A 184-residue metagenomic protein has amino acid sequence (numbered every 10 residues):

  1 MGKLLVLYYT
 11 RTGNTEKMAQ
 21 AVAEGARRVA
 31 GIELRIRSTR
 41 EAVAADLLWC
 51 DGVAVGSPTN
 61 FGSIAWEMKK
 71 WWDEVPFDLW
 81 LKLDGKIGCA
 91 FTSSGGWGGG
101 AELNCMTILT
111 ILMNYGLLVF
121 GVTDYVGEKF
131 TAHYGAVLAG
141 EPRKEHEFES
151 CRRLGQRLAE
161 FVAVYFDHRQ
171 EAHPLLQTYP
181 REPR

Functional and structural regions predicted by a protein language model:
G2-V29: N-terminal beta1-alpha1 ligand-phosphate binding loop
K3, E33, I87: Residues at the starts of beta-strands that form the adenosine-phosphate
V6, K17-M18, R35, D46-L48: Amphipathic alpha-helical hairpins
L7-Y9, R37, F91: Short hydrophobic segments within beta-strands
G25-I32, D78-K82: Short helix-capping segments at alpha-helix termini
G31-V43: A short beta-strand-loop structural module common to alpha/beta enzyme folds
R40-G127: Helix-loop-strand module that forms the ligand-binding subsite of alpha/beta enzymes
G121-R184: Glycine-rich phosphate/pyrophosphate-binding loop and the adjoining helix
